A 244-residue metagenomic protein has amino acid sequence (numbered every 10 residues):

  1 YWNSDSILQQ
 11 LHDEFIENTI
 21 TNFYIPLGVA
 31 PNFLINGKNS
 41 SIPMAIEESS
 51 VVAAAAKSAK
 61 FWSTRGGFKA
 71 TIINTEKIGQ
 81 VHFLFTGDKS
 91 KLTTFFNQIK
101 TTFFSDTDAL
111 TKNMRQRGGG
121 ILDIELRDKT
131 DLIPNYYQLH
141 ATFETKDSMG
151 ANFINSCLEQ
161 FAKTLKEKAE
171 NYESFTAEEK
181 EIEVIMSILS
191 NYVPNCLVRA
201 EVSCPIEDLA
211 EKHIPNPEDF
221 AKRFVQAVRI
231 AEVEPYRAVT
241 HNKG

Functional and structural regions predicted by a protein language model:
Y1-S40, E48, F68-E76: Acidic/polar, glycine-rich intrinsically disordered N-terminal extensions of enzymes
W2, G67-I73, L110-D123, K168-N191 (+1 more regions): Flexible, glycine/charged-enriched surface loops at secondary-structure junctions
E14-P26, A30, P134-A141, D219-R237: Short, hydrophobic/aliphatic alpha-helical segments
I16, N39-A45, Q80-G87, Q138-S148 (+1 more regions): Short glycine-rich or small-residue beta-strand-to-loop segments that form or flank ligand, phosphate, metal/Fe-S
I25-A54, K146-I154, E232-G244: Conserved phosphate/anionic-ligand binding catalytic regions in large, soluble enzymes, centered on
V29-I35, L126-T130, N135-T145, A200-D208 (+1 more regions): Short beta-strand elements
P43, S49, A53-A56, S63 (+2 more regions): Hydrophobic alpha-helical hairpins/lids featuring a short glycine-rich hinge
S156-K166, S174-E178, E183-G244: Glycine-rich anion/phosphate-binding loop at the beta-strand->alpha-helix junction
